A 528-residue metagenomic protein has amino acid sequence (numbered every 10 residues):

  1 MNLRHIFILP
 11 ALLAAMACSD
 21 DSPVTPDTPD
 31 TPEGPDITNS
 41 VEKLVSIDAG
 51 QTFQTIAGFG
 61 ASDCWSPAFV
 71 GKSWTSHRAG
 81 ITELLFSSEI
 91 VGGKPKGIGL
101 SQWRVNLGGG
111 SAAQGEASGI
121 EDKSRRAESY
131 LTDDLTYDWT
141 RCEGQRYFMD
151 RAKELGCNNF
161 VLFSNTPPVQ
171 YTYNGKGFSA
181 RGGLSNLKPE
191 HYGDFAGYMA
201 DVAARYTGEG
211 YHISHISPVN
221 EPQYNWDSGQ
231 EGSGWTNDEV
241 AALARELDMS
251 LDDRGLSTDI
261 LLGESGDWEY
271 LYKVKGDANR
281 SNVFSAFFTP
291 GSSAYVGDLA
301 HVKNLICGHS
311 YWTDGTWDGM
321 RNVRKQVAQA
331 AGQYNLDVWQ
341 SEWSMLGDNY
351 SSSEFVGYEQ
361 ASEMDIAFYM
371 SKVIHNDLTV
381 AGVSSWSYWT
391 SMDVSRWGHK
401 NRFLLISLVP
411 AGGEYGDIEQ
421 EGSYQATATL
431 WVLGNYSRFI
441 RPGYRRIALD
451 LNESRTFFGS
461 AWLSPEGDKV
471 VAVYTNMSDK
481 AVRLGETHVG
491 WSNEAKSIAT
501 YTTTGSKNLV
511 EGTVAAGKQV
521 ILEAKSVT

Functional and structural regions predicted by a protein language model:
M1-F7: Bacterial N-terminal signal peptides that target proteins for export
I8-L12: Hydrophobic helical h-region of N-terminal Sec-dependent signal peptides in bacterial secretory/periplasmic proteins
A15-A17: C-terminal motif of bacterial Sec signal peptides marking the signal peptidase cleavage site
S19-H215, Y224, A241-V302, D314 (+3 more regions): Non-catalytic accessory regions flanking glycosidase/transglycosidase catalytic cores in CAZymes
Y137-T140, N186-D194, E231-A242, N322 (+2 more regions): Alpha-helix N-cap and loop-to-helix initiation/capping positions
T140, S257-I260, D298-S352: Glycoside hydrolase catalytic-domain groove-lining segments
A180-L184, E221-W235, S265-V274, C307-S310 (+1 more regions): Active-site-proximal beta-alpha loop/turn segments in soluble metabolic enzymes
Q340-N435, I447-N452: Aromatic/acidic polysaccharide-binding cleft in carbohydrate-active enzymes
